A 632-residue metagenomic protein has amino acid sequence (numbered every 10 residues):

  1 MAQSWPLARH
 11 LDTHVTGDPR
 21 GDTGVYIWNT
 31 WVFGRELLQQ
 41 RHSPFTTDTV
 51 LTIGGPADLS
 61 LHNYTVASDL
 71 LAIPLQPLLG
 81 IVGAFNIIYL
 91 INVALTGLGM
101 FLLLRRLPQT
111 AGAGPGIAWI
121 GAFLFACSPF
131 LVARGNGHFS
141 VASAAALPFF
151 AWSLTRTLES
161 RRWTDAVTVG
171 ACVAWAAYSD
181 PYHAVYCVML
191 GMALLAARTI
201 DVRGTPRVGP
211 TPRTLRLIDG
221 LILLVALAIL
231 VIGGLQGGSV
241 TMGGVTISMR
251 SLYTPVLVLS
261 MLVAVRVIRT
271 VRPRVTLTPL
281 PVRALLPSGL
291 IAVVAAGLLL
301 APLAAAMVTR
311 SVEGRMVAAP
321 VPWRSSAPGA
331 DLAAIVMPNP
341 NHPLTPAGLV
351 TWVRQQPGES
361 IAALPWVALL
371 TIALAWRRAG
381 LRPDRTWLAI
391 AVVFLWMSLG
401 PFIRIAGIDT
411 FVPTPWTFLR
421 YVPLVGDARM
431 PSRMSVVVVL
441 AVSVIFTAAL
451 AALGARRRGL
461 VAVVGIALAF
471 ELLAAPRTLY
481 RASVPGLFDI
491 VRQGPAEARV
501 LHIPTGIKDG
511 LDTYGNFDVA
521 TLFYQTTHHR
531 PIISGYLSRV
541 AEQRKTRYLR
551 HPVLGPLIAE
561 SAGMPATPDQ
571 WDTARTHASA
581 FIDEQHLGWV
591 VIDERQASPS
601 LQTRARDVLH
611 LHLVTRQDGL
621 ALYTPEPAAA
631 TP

Functional and structural regions predicted by a protein language model:
M1-T96, S128-A144, S325-V353, F402-P423: Membrane-interface coil-to-helix junctions
T16-E36, G238-T246, A301-A375, T417 (+3 more regions): Periplasmic/ER-lumenal interhelical loops and adjacent helix-loop junctions in multi-pass membrane proteins
I87-L107, G114-T199, A296, L300-P302 (+1 more regions): Membrane-embedded helix bundles of polyisoprenyl
A171-C172, V208-I229, S260-A264, L280-A305 (+3 more regions): Hydrophobic alpha-helical membrane-interfacial segments at the cytosolic entry of transmembrane helices
M192, I222, G289-V294, V444-L473: Signature aromatic-anchored transmembrane alpha helix within multi-pass, membrane-resident enzymes that catalyze glycan
V202-L217, V271-P287, T371-T414, A455-R458: Membrane-interface helix-loop-helix junctions at transmembrane boundaries of multi-pass membrane enzymes, predominantly
T246-M261, A363-W366, F411-A452: Hydrophobic/aromatic-rich transmembrane helices and adjacent perimembrane loops
V321, R377, G454, I466-P632: Extracytoplasmic
